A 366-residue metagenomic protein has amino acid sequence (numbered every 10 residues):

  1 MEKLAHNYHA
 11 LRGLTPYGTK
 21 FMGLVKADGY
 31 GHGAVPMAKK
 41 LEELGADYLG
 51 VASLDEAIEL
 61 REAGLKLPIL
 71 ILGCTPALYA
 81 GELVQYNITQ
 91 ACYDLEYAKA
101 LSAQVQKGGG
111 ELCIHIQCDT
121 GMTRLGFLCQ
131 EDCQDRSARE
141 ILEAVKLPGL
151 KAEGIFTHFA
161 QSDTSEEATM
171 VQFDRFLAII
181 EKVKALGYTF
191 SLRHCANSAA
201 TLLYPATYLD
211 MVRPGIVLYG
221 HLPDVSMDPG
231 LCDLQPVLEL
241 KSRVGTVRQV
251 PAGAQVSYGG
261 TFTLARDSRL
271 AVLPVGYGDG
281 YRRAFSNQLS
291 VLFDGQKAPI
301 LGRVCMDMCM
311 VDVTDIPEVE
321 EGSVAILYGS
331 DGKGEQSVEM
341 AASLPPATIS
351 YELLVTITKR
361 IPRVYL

Functional and structural regions predicted by a protein language model:
M1, A5, G13, E56 (+5 more regions): Active-site anion/phosphate-binding pocket segments in diverse small-molecule metabolic enzymes
M1-H6, G13, Y17-H194, Y208: Active-site-proximal beta-alpha core segment in soluble small-molecule metabolic enzymes
